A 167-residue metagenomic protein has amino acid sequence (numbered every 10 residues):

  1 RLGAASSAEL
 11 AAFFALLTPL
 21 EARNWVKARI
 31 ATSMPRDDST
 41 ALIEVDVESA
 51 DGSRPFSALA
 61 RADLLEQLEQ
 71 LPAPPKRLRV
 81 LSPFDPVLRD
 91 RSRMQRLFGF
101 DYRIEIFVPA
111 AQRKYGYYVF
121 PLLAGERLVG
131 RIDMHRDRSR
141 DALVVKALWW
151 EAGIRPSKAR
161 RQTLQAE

Functional and structural regions predicted by a protein language model:
R1-E167: Long, charged, low-complexity, helical-prone intrinsically disordered regions
